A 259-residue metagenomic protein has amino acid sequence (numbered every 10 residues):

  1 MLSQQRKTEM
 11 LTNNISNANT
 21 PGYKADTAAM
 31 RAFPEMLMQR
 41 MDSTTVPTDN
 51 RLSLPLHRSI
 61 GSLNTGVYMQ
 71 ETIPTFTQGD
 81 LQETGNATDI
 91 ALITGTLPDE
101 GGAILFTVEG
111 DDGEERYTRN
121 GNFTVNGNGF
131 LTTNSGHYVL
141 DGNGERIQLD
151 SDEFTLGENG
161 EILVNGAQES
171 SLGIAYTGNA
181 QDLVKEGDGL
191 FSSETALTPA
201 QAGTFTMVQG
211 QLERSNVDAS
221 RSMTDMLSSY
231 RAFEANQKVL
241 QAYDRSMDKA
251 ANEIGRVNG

Functional and structural regions predicted by a protein language model:
M1-G259: Amphipathic alpha-helical polymerization modules
